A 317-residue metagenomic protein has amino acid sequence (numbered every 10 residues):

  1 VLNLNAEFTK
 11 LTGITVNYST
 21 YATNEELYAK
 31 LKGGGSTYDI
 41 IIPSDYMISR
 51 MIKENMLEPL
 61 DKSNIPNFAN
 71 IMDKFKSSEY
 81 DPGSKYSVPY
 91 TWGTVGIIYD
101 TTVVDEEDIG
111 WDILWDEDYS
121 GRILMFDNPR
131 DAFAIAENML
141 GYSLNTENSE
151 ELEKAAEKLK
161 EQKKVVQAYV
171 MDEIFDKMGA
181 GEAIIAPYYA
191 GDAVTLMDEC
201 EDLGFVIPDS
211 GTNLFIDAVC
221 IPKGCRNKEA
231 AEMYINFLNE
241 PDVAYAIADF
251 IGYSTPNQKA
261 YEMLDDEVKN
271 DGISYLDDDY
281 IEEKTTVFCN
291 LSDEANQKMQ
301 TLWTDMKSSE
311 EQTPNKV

Functional and structural regions predicted by a protein language model:
V1-L2, T37-E182: Extracytoplasmic ligand-binding site segments that recognize negatively charged/polar headgroups
V1-R50: Early extracytoplasmic/lumenal segment of secretory-pathway proteins
N17-S19, Q167-Y169, V206: General small-molecule cofactor/ligand-binding pocket signal
L27-Y28, I48, W111, I174-K177 (+3 more regions): Short, hydrophobic alpha-helical packing/hinge segments within bilobed ligand-binding/sensory domains
I48-R50, I185-D202: A ligand-binding cleft/hinge motif common to bilobed small-molecule-binding domains
G93, L152-E161, E199-C225, K269: Periplasmic-binding protein-like
P222-E283: Mature extracytoplasmic/periplasmic domains
D279-V317: Conserved C-terminal helix/tail region of periplasmic/extracytoplasmic solute-binding proteins
